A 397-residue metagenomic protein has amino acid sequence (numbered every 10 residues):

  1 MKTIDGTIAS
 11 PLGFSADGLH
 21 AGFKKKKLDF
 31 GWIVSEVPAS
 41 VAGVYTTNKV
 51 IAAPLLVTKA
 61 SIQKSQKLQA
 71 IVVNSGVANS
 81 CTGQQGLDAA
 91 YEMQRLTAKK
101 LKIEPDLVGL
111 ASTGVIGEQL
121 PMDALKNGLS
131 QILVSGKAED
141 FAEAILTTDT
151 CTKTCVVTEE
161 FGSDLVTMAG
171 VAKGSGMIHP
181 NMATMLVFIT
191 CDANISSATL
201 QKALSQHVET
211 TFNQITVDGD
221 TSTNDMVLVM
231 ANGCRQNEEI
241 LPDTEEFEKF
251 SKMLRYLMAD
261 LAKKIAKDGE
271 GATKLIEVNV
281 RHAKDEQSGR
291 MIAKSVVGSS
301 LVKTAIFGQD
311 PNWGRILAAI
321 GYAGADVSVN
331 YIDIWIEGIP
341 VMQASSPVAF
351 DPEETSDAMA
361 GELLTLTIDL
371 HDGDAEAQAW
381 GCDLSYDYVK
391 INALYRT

Functional and structural regions predicted by a protein language model:
M1-N74, A78-D88, A98-T397: A structural signal for small-residue-enriched, beta-sheet-centric alpha/beta enzyme cores and oligomeric scaffold folds
Q94: Generic structural marker for isolated residues within well-ordered, non-membrane alpha-helices of soluble domains
